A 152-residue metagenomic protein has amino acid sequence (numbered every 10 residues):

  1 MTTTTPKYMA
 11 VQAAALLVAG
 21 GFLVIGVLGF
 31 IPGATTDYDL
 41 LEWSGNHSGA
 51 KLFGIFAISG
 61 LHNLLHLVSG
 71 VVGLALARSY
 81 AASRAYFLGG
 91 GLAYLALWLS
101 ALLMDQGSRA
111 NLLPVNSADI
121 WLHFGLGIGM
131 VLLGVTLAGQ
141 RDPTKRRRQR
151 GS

Functional and structural regions predicted by a protein language model:
T2-S152: Membrane-interface extramembranous regions
